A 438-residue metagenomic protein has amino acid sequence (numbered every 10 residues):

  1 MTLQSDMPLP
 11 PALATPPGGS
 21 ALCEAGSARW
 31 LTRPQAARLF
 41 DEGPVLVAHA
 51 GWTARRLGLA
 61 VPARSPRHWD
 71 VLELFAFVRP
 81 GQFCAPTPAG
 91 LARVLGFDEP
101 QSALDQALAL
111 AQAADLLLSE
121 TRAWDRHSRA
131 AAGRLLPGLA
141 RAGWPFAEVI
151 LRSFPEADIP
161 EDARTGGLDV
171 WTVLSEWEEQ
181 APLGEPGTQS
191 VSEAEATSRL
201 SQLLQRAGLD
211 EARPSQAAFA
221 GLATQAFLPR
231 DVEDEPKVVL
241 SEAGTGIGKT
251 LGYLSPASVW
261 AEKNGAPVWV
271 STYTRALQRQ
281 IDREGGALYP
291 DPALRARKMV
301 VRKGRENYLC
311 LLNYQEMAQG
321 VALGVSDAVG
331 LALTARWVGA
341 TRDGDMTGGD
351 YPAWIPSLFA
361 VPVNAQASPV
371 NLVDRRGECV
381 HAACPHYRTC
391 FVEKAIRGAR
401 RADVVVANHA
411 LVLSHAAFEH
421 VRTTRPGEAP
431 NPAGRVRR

Functional and structural regions predicted by a protein language model:
T2-L3, D115-S190: Acidic two-metal-ion nuclease catalytic site recognized across multiple nuclease folds, prominently DnaQ/RNase D-T
L9-T121: Conserved DEDDh/DEDDy metal-dependent 3′-5′ exonuclease domain
P62-R79, V270-R275, L294-L311, A429-R438: Conserved beta-strand -> loop -> alpha-helix junction used to position metal-binding or nucleic-acid-contacting
G187-S241: Conserved pre-motif I regulatory segment
S190-S201, P267, T272-D403: A substrate-engagement module of RecA-like helicase motors
T224-L228, T250-N264, E284-L288: Walker A/P-loop NTP-binding motif
S241-Y253: Glycine-rich P-loop/Walker A and Walker A-like loops and their local beta1-loop-alpha1 context in P-loop NTPases
H386-I396, H409-A433: Conserved RecA-like ASCE ATPase "motif II neighborhood" in helicase/translocase motors
